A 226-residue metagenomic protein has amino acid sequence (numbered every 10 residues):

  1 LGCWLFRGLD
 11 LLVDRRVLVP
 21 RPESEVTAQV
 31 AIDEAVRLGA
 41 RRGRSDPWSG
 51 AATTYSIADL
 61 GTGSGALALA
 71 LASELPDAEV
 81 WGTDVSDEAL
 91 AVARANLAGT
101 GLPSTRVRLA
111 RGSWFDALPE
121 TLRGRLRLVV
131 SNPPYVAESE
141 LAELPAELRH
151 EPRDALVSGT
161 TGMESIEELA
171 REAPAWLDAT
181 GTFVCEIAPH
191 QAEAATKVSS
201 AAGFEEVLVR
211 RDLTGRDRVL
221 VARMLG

Functional and structural regions predicted by a protein language model:
L1-E34: Conserved AdoMet
D10, E79, R106-R108, E205-L208: Conserved beta-strand segments of alpha/beta enzyme cores
V19, D87-E88, D116-A117, V136-S139 (+3 more regions): Short alpha-helical
S24, L67, A93, N132 (+4 more regions): Residue-level signal for inorganic ion chemistry
E25-L141: Conserved SAM/SAH cofactor-binding pocket of Class I
Y135, R223-G226: C-terminal beta-strand of the catalytic ATP-binding
Y135-S165: Mobile active-site "lid"/loop adjacent to the S-adenosyl-L-methionine
T160-R223: Conserved Class I SAM-dependent methyltransferase catalytic core
